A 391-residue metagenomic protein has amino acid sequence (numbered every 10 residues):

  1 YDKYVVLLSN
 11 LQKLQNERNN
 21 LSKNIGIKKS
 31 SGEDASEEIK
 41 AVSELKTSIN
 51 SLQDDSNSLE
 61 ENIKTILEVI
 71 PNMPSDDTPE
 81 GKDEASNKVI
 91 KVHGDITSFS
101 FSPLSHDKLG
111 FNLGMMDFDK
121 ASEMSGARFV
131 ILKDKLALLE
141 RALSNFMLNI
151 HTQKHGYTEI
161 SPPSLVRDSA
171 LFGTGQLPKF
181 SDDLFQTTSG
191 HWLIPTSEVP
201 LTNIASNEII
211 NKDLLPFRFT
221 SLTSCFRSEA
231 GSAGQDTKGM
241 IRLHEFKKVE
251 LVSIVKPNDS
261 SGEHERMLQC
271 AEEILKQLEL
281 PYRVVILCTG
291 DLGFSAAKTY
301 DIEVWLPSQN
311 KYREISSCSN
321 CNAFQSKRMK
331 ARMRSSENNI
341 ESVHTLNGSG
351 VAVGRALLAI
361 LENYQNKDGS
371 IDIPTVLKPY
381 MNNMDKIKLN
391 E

Functional and structural regions predicted by a protein language model:
Y1-T97, M115: N-terminal alpha-helical targeting/anchoring segments
V92-E391: TRNA-recognition modules of translation machinery and tRNA-sensing kinases, especially anticodon-binding
